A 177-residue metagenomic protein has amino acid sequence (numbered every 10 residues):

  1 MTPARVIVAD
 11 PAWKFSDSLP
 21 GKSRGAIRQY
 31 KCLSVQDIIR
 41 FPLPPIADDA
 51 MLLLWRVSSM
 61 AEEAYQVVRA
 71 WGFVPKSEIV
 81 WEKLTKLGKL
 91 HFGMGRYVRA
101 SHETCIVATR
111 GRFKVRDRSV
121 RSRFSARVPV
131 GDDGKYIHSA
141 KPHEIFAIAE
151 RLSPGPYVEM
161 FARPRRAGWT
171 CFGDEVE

Functional and structural regions predicted by a protein language model:
M1-E177: Class I S-adenosyl-L-methionine-dependent methyltransferase catalytic core
